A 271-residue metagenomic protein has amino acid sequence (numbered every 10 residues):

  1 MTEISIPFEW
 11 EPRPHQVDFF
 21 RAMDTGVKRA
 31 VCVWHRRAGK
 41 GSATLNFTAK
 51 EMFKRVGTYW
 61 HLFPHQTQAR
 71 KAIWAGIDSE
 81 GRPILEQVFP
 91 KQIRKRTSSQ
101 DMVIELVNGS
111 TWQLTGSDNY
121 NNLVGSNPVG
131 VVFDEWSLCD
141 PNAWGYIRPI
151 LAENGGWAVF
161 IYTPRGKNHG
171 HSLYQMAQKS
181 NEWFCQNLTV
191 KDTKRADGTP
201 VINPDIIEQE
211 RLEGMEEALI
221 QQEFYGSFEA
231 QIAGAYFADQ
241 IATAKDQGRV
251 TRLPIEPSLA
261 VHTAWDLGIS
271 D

Functional and structural regions predicted by a protein language model:
M1-D271: Phosphate/NTP-binding elements of NTP-utilizing enzymes
